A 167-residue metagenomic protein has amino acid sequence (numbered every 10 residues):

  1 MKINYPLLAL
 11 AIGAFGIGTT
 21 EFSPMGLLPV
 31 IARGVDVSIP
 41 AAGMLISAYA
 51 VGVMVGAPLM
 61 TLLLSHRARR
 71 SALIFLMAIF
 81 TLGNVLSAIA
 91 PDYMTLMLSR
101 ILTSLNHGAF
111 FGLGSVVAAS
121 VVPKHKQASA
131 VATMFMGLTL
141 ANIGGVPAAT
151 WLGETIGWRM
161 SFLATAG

Functional and structural regions predicted by a protein language model:
I12-I39, M60: Extracytoplasmic
D36, A68, I89-T95, N106: Helix-breaking motifs and short loop linkers at transmembrane-helix boundaries and internal kinks in secondary membrane
Y49-V51, T139-L140: Short hydrophobic/small-residue motifs within alpha-helical transmembrane segments of multi-pass transporter-like
A57-A68: Helix-to-loop junctions at the C-terminal end of transmembrane segments in multipass secondary transporters
S71-V85, A166: Structural signature of the two symmetry-related core transmembrane helices
I79, G83-L86, M94-T103: Paired small-residue
T95, K124-K126, T133-G167: Helix-loop-helix hairpin linking two adjacent transmembrane segments in secondary transporters
S99-G137: Cytoplasmic helix-loop-helix junction between adjacent transmembrane helices in 12-TM secondary transporters
